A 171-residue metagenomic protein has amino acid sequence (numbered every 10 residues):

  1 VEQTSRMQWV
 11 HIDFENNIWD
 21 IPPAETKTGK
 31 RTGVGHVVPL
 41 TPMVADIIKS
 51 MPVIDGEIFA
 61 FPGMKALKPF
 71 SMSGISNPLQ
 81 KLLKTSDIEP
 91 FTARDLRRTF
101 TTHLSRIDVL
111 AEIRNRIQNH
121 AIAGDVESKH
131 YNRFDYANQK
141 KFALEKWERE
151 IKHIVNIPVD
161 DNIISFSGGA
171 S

Functional and structural regions predicted by a protein language model:
E2, R6-S50, A121-G124: Conserved tyrosine-mediated DNA breakage-rejoining catalytic core shared by Y-recombinases
E2-S5, F14, G33, V37 (+7 more regions): Active-site-proximal structural scaffolding
T4, N17-W19, T32, F91 (+3 more regions): Bulky hydrophobic/aromatic packing residues
R6-I12, R94, R106, N115-A123 (+1 more regions): A short, basic/aromatic helix-end/turn motif that makes direct DNA contacts
W9, R97-R98, S165-G168: A glycine-rich phosphate-binding loop feature that marks nucleotide/adenosyl-phosphate handling sites
P22-A24, A93, D160: Intrinsically disordered, low-complexity peptide-like regions
T26-T32, P42-D46, S50-E57, P62-L67 (+2 more regions): C-terminal secondary-structure termini that scaffold catalytic or DNA-interacting sites
V38, S50-K68, S73-H120, H153 (+1 more regions): Short, basic (Lys/Arg/His-rich) helix/loop patches that form interaction surfaces in the mid-to-C-terminal regions
